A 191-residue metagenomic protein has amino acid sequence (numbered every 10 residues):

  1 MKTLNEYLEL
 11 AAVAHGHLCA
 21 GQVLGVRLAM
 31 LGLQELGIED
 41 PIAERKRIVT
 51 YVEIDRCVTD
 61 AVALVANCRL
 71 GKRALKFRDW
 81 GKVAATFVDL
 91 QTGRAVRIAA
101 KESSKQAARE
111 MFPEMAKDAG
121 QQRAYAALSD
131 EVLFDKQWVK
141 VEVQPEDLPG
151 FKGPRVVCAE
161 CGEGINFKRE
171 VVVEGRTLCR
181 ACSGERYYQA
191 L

Functional and structural regions predicted by a protein language model:
A14-G32: Conserved phosphate/anionic-ligand binding catalytic regions in large, soluble enzymes, centered on
K46-R78, A84-A85: A structural-propensity feature for long, helix-poor, extended segments
R73-Q106: C-terminal edge-of-domain segments
F134-E146, E160-I165: Short Cys/His-rich Zn2+-coordinating modules
V143-R155, K168-V173: Short, flexible, mixed-charge glycine/proline-rich loop motifs that serve as phosphate/nucleic-acid-contacting
C158-G162, C179-C182: Short cysteine-rich clusters marking metal-coordination/redox-active sites
F167-K168, Y188-Q189: Short, non-ligating residues that shape and space the ligands of small metal-coordination modules and catalytic
V173-E185: Cysteine-rich micro-motifs
